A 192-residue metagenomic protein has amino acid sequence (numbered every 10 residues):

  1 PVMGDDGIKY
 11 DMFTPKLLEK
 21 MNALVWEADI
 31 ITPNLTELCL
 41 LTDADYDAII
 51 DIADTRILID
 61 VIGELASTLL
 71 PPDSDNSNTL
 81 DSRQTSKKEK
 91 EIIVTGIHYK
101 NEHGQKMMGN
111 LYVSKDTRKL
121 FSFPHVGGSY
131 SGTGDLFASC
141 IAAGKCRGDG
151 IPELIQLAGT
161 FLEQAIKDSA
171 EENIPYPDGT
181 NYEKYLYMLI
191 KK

Functional and structural regions predicted by a protein language model:
P1-M3: A short, structured active-site edge motif that brings together acidic residues
I8-R118: Conserved phosphate/ATP/ADP-binding segment of small-molecule kinases
E19-N22, W26, S139, A143 (+2 more regions): Residues on a specific face of well-ordered alpha-helices
E37, G96-N101, P124-G127, G159-L162: Glycine-rich beta-alpha junction loops
T42, K145-C146, I166: Hydrophobic residues in alpha-helical segments
K119-S131: Short pre-catalytic strand/loop immediately N-terminal to key active-site residues, enriched for Gly-Thr
S129-I151: Short, small-residue alpha-helix embedded
P152-K192: Charged C-terminal helix
